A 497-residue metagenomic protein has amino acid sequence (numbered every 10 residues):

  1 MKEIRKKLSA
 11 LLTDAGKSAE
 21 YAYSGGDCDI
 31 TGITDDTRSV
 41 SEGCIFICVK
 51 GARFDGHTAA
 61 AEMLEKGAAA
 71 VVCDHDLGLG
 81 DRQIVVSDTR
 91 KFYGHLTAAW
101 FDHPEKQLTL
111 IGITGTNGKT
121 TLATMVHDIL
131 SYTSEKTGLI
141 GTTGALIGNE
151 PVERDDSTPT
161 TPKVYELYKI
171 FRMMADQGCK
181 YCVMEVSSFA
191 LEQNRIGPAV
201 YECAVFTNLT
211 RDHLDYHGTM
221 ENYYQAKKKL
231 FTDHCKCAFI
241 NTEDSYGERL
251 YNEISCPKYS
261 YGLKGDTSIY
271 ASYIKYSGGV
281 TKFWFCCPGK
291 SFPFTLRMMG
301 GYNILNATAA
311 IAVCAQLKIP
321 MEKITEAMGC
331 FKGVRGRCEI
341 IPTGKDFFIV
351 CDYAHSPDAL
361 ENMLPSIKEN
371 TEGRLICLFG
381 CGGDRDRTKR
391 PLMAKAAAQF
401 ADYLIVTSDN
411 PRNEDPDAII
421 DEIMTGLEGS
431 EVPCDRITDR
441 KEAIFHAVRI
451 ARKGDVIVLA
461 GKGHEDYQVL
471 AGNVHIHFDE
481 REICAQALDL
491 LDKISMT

Functional and structural regions predicted by a protein language model:
M1-A19, E42-I45, D55, S255 (+2 more regions): ATP-dependent carboxylate-amine ligase
M1-H95, S245, T267-K275, S291-P293 (+4 more regions): N-terminal leader/targeting and accessory segments in enzymes
A15, Y93-A238, T242, E248-I254 (+3 more regions): Phosphate-binding loop of NTP-binding sites
I30, E42-G43, A68, G80-D81 (+6 more regions): Short, well-ordered alpha-helix to beta-strand connector turns
C73, S87, G141, V186 (+4 more regions): Short loop/edge segments at beta-strand edges and connector loops that shape dinucleotide/nucleotide cofactor-binding
C73-G80, Q177, E192, V200-I349 (+2 more regions): Acidic, Mg2+-coordinating active-site environments of NTP-dependent enzymes
H75-L77, T142-T143, S188, L209 (+4 more regions): Short, ordered loop/turn segments at secondary-structure junctions
G78-G80, A145-I147, A190-E192, S245-R249 (+4 more regions): Short, active-site-adjacent cap segments at secondary-structure transitions
